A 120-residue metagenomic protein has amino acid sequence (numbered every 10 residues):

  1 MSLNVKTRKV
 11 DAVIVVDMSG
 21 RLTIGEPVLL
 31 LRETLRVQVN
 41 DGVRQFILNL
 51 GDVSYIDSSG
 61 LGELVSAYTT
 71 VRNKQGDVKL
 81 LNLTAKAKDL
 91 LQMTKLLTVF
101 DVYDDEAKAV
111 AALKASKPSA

Functional and structural regions predicted by a protein language model:
M1-D17: Short beta-strand/loop segment at the start of cytosolic alpha/beta domains
V10, G51, A107: Conserved catalytic submotifs in the C-terminal HATPase_c
L22-F100: Amphipathic alpha-helical interaction surfaces in cytosolic regulatory modules
A85, A107-K108: Acidic phosphotransfer microenvironment of two-component signaling modules
D101-D105: Short acidic-hydrophobic, aromatic-tinged amphipathic segments that line or gate anion-handling sites
V110-L113: Short, Lys/Arg-rich amphipathic alpha-helical interaction segments that bind nucleic acids or acidic protein surfaces
A115-A120: Intrinsically disordered or compositionally simple regulatory linkers and C-terminal tails in signal-transduction
